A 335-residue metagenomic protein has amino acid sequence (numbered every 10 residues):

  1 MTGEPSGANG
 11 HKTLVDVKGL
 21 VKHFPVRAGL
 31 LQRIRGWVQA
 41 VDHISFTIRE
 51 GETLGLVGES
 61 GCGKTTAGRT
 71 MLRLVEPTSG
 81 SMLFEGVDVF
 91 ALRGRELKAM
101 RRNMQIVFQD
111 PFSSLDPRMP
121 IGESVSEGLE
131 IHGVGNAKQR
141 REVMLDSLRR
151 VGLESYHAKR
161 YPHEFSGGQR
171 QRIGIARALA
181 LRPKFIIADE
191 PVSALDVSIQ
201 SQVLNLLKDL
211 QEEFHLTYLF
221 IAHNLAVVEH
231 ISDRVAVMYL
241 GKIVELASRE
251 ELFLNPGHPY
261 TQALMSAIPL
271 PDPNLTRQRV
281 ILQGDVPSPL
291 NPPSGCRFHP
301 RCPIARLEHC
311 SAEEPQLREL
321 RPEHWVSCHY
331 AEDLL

Functional and structural regions predicted by a protein language model:
E4-T13, V26-Q32, W37, L246-L335: Short catalytic/signature loops enriched in Gly
L30-R35, V89-Q105, I131, A137-K138 (+2 more regions): ABC ATPase NBD coupling module
G80-D88: Conserved ABC transporter NBD signature motif
V87-D88, K138-Y156, F185, Q262-S266: Conserved ABC ATPase "signature" region
Y161-F165, Q169: Conserved ABC ATPase signature
A180-K184: A short, proline-enriched helix->beta-strand linker immediately N-terminal to the Walker B motif in ABC-type P-loop
I187, P191, L195, I199-R277: P-loop NTP-binding/switch modules centered on Walker-like glycine-rich loops
